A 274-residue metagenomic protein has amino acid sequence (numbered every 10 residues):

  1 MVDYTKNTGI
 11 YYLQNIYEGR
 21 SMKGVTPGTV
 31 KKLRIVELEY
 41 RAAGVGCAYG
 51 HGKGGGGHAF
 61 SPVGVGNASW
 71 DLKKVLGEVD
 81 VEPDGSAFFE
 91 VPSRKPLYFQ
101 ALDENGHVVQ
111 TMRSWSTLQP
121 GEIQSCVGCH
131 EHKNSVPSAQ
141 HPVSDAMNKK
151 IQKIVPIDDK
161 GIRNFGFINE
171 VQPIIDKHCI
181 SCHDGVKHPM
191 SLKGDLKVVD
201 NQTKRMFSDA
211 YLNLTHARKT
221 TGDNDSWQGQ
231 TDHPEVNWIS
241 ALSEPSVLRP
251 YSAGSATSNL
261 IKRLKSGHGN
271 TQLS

Functional and structural regions predicted by a protein language model:
M1-T8: Catalytic cores of secreted or luminal carbohydrate-active enzymes
I10, K32, P189: A residue-level signal for beta-strand positions that form part of recognition/binding surfaces within mature
Y11-L13, A87-F89: Generic recognition of long tandem-repeat/solenoid scaffolds
Y12-G24, E39-A42, I180: Short amphipathic, basic-aromatic surface patches that mediate peripheral association with negatively charged
Q14, R34-V36, Q100, K193: Residues in well-ordered beta-strands of folded domains
E18-V25, K32-E37, Y49-G52: Short loop/turn and low-complexity linker motifs enriched in small/turn-promoting residues
G24-K31, R94, G185: Short coil-to-beta strand junction motifs in C2/discoidin
V45-P83, E90-I123, V127-G128, S135-S274: Solvent-exposed helix-loop boundary motif
